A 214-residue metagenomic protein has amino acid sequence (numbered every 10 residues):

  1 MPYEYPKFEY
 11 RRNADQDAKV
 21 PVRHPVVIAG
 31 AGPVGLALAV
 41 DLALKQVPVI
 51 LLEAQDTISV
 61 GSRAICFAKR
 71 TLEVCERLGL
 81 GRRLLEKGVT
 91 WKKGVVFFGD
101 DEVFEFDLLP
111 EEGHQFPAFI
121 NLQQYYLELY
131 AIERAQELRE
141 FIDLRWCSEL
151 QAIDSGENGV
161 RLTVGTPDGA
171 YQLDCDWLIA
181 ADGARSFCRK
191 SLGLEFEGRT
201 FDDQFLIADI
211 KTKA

Functional and structural regions predicted by a protein language model:
M1-V26, D41-K45: Extreme N-terminal leader/targeting segments of oxidoreductases
V22-H24, D168-W177: Core beta-strand elements of the Rossmann-like FAD/NAD(P) dinucleotide-binding domain in flavoenzyme oxidoreductases
G35-L36: N-terminal Rossmann-fold NAD(P) dinucleotide-binding loop
A43-A64: Glycine-rich FAD pyrophosphate-binding loop
V60-L138, R145-C147: Active-site-adjacent segment of FAD-dependent monooxygenases/related oxidoreductases
W146-R161: A conserved short coil-to-beta-strand element within the FAD-binding core of flavoproteins
A180-L194: Flavin (primarily FAD) binding-site architecture
